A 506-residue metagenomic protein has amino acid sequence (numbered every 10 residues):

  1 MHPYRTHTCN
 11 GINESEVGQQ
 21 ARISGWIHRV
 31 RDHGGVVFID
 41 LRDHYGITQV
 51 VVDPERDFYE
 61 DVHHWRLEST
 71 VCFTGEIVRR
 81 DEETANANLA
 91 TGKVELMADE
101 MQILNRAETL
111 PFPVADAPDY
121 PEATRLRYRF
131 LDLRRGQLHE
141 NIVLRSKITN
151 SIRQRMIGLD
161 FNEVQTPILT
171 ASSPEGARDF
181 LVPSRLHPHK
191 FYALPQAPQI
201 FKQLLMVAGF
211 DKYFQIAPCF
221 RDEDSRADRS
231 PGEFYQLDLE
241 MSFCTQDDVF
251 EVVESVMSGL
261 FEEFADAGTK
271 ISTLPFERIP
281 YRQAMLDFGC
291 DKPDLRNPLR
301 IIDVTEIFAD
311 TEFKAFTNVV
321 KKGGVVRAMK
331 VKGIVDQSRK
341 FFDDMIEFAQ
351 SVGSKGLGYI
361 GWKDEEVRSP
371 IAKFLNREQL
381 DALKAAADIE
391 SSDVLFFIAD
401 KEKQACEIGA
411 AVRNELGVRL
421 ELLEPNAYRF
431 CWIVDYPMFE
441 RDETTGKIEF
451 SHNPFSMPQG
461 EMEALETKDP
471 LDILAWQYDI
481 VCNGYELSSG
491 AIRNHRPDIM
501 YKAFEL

Functional and structural regions predicted by a protein language model:
M1-L506: Class II aminoacyl-tRNA synthetase catalytic cores and aaRS-like
